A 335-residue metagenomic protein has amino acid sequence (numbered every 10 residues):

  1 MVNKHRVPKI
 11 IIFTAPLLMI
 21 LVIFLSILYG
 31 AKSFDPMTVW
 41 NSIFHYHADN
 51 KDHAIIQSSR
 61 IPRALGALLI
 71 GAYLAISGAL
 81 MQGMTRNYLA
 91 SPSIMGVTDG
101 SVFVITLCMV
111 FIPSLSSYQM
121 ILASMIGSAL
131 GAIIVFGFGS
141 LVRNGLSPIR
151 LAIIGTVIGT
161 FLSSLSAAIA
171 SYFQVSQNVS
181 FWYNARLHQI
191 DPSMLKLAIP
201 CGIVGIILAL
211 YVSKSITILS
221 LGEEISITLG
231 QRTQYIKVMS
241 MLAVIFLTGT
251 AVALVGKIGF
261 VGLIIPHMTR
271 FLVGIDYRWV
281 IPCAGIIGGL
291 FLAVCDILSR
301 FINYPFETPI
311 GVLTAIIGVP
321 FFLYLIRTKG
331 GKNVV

Functional and structural regions predicted by a protein language model:
M1-V335: Alpha-helical transmembrane segments in inner-membrane proteins
